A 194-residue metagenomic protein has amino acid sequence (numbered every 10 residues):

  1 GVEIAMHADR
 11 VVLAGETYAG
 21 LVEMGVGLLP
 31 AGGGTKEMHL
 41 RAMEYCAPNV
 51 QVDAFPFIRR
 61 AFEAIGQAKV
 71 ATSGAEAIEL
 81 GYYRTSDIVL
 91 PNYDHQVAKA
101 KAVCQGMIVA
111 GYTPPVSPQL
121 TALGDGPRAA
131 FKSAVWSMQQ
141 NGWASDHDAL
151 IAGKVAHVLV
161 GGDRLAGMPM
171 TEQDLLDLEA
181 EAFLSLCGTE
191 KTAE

Functional and structural regions predicted by a protein language model:
G1-R10, A14-D53, R59: CoA-thioester-processing core
V2, G74-A75: Short glycine-/small-residue-rich flexible loop motifs, especially phosphate/cofactor-binding loops
H7, E79-L80: Residues at alpha-helix termini
A14, S86-D87: A generic structural-conservation signal
L28, V89-L90: Short, surface-exposed loop/turn motifs that are enriched in glycine and acidic residues and include a nearby proline
Y45-K69, S73, E79, T85 (+1 more regions): Intrinsically disordered, low-complexity segments enriched in small/flexible residues
